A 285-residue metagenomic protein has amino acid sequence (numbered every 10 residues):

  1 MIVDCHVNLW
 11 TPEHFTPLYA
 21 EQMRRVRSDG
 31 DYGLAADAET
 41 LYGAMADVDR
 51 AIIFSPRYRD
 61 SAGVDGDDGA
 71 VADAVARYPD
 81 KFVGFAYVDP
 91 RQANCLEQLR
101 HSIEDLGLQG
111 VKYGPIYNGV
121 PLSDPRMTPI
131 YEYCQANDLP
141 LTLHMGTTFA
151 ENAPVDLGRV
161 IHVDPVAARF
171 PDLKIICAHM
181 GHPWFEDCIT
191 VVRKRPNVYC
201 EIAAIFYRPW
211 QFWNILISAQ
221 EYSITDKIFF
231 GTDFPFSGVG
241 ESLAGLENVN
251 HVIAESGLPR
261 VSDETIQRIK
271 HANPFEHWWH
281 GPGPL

Functional and structural regions predicted by a protein language model:
M1-A46, R50, H101, Y222-F229 (+1 more regions): Mid-to-C-terminal alpha-helical segments outside catalytic/metal-binding sites
M1-W10, Q98, I130, V166-R169 (+1 more regions): A generic "structured core" feature
H6, V71, S102, V111 (+7 more regions): Conserved, mostly hydrophobic/aromatic
V7-L9, S55-P56, A86-P90, K112-P115 (+4 more regions): A cross-domain feature marking catalytic cores of carbohydrate-active enzymes and several ubiquitous metabolic/repair
W10-E13, Y58-S61, P90-N94, T147-E151 (+3 more regions): Active-site environment of divalent metal-dependent phosphoester hydrolases
G33-L41, G66-A72, C95-Q98, V160-H162 (+2 more regions): Alpha-helical scaffolding within the catalytic cores of extracellular/periplasmic polymer-degrading hydrolases
R50, Y58-L157, V198, P284: Active-site gating/metal-coordination segments in enzymes
Q109-G110, S123-F230: Catalytic pocket-lining loop regions of alpha/beta-barrel enzymes, especially the amidohydrolase/enolase/GH5 lineages
